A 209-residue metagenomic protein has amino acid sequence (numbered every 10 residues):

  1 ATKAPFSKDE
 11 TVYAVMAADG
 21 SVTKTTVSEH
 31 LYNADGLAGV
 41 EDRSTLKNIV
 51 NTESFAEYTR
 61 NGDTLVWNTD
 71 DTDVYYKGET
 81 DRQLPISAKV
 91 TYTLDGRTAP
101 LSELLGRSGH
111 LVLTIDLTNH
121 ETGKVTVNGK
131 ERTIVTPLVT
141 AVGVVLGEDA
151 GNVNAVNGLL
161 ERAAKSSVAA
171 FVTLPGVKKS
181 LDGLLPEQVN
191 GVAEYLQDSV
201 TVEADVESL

Functional and structural regions predicted by a protein language model:
A1-L209: Cytosol-facing boundaries of transmembrane alpha helices in integral membrane proteins
